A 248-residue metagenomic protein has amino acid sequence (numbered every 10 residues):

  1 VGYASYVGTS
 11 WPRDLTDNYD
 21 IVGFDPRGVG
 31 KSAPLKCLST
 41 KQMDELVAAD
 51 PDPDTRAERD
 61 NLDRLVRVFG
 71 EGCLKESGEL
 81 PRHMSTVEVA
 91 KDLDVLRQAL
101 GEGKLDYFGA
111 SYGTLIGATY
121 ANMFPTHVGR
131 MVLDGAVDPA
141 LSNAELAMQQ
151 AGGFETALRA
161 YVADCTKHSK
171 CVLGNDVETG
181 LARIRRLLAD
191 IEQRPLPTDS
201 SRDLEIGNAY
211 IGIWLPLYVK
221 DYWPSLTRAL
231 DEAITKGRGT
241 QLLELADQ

Functional and structural regions predicted by a protein language model:
V1-N208: Gly/Pro-rich cap/lid or specificity-loop segments adjacent to the active site
L181-Q248: Alpha/beta-hydrolase fold active-site neighborhood
